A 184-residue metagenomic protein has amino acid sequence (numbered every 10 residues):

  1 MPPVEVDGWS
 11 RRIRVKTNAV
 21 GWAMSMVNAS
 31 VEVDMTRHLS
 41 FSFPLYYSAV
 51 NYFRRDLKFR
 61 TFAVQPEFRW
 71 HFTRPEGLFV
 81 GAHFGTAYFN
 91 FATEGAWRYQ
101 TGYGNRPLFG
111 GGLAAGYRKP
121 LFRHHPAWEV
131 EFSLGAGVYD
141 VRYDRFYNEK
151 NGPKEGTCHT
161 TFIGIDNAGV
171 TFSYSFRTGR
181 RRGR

Functional and structural regions predicted by a protein language model:
M1, H71, F162-R184: Outer-membrane beta-barrel "beta-signal"
M1-K16, R184: N-terminal targeting leaders of membrane proteins
W9-M24, S40-F53: Transmembrane beta-strand segments that form the barrel wall of outer-membrane beta-barrel proteins
R11-I13, A23-V27, K58-V64, N105-G111 (+1 more regions): Residues that define the transmembrane beta-barrel architecture of outer-membrane proteins
R11-R14, A49-V50, G95-Q100, N151-T157: Extracytoplasmic loops and strand-loop junctions of Gram-negative outer membrane beta-barrel proteins
V20-W22, Y46-S48, H83-A87, S133-Y139 (+1 more regions): Outer-membrane beta-barrel pore domains and translocons
V33-F132: Gram-negative (and chloroplast) outer-membrane scaffold detector with strong preference for beta-barrel transmembrane
V138-N148: C-terminal beta-signal and adjacent terminal beta-strands/loops of Gram-negative outer-membrane beta-barrel proteins
